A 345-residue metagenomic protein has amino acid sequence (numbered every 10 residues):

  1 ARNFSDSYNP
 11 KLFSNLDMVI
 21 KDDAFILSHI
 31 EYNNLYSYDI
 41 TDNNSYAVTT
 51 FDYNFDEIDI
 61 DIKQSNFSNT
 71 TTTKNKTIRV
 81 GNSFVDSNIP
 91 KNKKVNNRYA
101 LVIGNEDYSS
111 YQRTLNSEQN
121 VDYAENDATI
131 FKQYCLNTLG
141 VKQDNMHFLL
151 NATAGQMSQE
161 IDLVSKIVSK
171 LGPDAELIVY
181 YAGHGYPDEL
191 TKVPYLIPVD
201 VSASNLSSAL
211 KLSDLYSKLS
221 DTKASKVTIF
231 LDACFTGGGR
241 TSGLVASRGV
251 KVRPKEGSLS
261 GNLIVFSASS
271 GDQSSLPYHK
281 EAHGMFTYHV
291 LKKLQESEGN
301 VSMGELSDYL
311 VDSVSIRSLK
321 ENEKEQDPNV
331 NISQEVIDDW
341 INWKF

Functional and structural regions predicted by a protein language model:
R2-P10, D23, Y32, N44-F345: Cysteine endopeptidase catalytic domains of the caspase/legumain-like
P10-M18: Repeated scaffold domains used in trafficking and secretory/extracellular systems, primarily beta-propellers
D17, A24-H29: Short beta-strand elements that form the blades of beta-propeller/WD-repeat-like and other beta-sheet-rich scaffold
N33-Y38: Structural motif
